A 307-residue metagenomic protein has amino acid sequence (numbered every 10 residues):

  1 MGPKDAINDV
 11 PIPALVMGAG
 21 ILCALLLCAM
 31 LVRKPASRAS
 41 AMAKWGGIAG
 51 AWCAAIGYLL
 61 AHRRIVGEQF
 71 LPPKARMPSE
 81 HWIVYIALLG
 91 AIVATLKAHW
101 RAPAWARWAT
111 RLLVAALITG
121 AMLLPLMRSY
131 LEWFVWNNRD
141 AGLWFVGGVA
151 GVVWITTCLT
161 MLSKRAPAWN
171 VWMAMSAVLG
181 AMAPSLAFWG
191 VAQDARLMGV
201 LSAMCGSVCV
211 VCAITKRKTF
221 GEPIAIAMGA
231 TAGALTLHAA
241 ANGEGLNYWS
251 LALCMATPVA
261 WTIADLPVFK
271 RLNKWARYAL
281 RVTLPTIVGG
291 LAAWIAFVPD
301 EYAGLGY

Functional and structural regions predicted by a protein language model:
M1-L126: An N-terminal, globular interaction/scaffold subdomain
N8-I21, L71-L89, V135-G151, Q193-M204 (+1 more regions): Structural signature of hydrophobic alpha-helical transmembrane segments
A19-C28, A54-G57, L88-T95, L113-P125 (+5 more regions): Hydrophobic core of alpha-helical transmembrane segments in multi-pass integral membrane proteins
L25-A36, I92-A104, I155-A166, V208-K218 (+1 more regions): C-terminal ends of transmembrane helices
A115-G229, L235-A241: Generic multipass alpha-helical transmembrane bundles of integral membrane proteins
L237-I263: Short alpha-helical packing/oligomerization segments
D265-I287: Interfacial loop-to-transmembrane junctions
A292-Y307: Juxtamembrane boundary at the C-terminal end of a transmembrane helix
